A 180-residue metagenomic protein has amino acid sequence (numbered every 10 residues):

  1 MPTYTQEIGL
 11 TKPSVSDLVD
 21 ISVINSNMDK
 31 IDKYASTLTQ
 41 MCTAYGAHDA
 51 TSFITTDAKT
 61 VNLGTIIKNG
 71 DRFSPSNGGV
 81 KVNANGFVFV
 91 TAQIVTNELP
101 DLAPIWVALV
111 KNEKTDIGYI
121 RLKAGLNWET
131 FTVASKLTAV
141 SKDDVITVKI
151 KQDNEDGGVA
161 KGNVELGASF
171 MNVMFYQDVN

Functional and structural regions predicted by a protein language model:
M1-S36: Extracellular "spike/adhesin" assembly and maturation modules and analogous cytosolic coiled-coil scaffolds
S14-D17, D29, G46, I54 (+3 more regions): Exposed, low-complexity/repetitive linear segments and helix-based recognition motifs, biased toward charged/polar
K33-W106, G158-N180: Terminal (often C-terminal
F89-G162, F170, M174-N180: Terminal beta-strand-rich extracellular "head" domains that mediate receptor/glycan or other ligand binding
